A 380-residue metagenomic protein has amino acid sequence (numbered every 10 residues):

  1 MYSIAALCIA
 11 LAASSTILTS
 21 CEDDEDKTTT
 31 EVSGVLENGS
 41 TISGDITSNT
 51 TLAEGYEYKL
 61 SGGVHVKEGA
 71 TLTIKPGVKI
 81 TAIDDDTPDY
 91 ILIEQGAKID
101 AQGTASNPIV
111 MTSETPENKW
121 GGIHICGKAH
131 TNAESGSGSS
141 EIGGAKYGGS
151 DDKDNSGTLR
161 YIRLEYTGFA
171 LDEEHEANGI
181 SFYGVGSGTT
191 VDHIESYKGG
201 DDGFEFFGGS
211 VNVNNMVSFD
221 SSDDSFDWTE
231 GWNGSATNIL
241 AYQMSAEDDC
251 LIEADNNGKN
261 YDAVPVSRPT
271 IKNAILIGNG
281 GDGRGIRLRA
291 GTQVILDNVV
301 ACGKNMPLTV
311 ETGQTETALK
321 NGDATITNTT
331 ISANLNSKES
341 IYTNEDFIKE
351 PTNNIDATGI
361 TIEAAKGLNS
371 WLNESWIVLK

Functional and structural regions predicted by a protein language model:
M1, A10-S40: Bacterial Sec-dependent N-terminal signal peptides
Y2-S3, V217: Jelly-roll (double-stranded beta-helix
D26-L72, I83-G96, G103, T112-D201 (+1 more regions): Extracellular beta-rich repeat passengers
K79-I80: Short active-site-proximal "capping" loops at secondary-structure junctions
N107-P108: Glycine-rich loop(s) and the adjacent beta-strand/alpha-helix scaffold that form part
